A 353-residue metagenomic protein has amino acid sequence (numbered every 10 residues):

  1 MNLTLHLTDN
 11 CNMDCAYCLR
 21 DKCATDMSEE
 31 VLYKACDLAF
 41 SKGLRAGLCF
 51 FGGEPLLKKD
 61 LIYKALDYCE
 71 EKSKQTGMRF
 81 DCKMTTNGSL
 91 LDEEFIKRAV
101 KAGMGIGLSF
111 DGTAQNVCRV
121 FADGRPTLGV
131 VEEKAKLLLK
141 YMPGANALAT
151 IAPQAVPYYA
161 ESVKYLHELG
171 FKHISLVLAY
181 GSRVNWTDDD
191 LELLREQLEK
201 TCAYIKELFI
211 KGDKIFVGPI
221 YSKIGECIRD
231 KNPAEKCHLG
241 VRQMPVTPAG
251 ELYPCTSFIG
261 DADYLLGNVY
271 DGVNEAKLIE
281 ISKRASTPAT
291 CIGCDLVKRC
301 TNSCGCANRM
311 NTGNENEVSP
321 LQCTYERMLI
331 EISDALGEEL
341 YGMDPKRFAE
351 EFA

Functional and structural regions predicted by a protein language model:
N2-E30, K42: Canonical Radical SAM [4Fe-4S] cluster-binding loop centered on the CxxxCxxC motif and its immediate flanking residues
L3, Y33-C49, K58-A179: Radical SAM/AdoMet-radical enzyme domain recognition
L7-D14, E54-L57, G240, C291 (+1 more regions): Cysteine-centered iron-sulfur cluster-binding motifs in ferredoxin-type domains/subunits of redox enzymes
N10, D14, C18-D21, F258 (+3 more regions): Cys/His-rich metal-chelating microdomains
R119-E132, K136, K140-Q243, A249 (+1 more regions): Radical SAM enzyme [4Fe-4S]-AdoMet core and its adjacent flexible, acidic and glycine-rich loops/tails across
E196-E226, T256-N302: C-terminal accessory region of radical SAM enzymes
A249, D263, S286-A353: Radical SAM enzyme core and accessory elements
